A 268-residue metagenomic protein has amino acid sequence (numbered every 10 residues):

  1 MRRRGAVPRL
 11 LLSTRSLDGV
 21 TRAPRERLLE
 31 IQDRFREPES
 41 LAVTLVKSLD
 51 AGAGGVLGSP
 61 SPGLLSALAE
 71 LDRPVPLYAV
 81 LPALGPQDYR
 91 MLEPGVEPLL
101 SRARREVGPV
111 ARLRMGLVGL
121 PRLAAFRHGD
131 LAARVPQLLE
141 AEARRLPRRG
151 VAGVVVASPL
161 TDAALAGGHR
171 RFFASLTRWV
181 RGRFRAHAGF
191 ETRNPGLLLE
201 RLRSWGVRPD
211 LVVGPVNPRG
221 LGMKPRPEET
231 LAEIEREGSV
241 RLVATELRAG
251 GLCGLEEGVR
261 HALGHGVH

Functional and structural regions predicted by a protein language model:
M1-D72, G258-H261: N-terminal binding-site loop/beta-alpha segment at the start of enzyme catalytic domains that lines or forms
V7, G85-D88, G250-L252: A short acidic, often aromatic-flanked loop/helix-cap motif at beta-alpha or helix-coil junctions that lines enzyme
R9-D18, Y78-P82, G153-A157, D210-N217: Non-cysteine beta-strand/loop elements that form the S-adenosyl-L-methionine
R27, V56, P62-L64, Q137 (+3 more regions): Beta/alpha (TIM)-barrel catalytic core signal, keyed to glycine-rich beta->alpha loops juxtaposed to Asp/Glu that bind
E37-G167: Active-site beta->alpha loop and helix N-cap motifs at the rims of alpha/beta catalytic domains
